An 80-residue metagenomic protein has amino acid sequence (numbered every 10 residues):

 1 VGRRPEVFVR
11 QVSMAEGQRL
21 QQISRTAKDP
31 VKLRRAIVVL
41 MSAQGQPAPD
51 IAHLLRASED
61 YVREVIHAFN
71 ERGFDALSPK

Functional and structural regions predicted by a protein language model:
V1-K80: Short, basic alpha-helical/linker "hinge" immediately adjacent to a nucleic-acid-recognition surface
